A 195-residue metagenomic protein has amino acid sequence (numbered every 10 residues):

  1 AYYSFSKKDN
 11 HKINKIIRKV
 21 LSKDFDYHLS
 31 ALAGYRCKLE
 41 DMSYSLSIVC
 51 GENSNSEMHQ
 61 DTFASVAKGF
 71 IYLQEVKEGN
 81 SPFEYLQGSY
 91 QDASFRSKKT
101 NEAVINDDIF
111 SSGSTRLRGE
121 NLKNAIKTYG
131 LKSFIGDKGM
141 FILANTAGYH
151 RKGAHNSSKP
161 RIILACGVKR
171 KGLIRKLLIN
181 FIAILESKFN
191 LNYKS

Functional and structural regions predicted by a protein language model:
A1-S56: Non-heme Fe(II)-dependent double-stranded beta-helix
K38, Q60, L73-P82, G88-Y90: Active-site region of the double-stranded beta-helix
S47-C50, D61, Y72, L86-S89 (+2 more regions): Structured loops at beta-to-helix junctions and adjacent beta-edge loops in soluble globular domains
N55-T62, Y149-K152: Histidine-centered catalytic micro-motifs
T62-E78, I135-G136, G167-V168: Short, conserved beta-strand element in jelly-roll/cupin
A67, S81, I162: Change "...and in nucleic-acid phosphodiester-cleaving endonucleases..." to "...and in nucleic-acid processing enzymes
G79-N145, Y149: Double-stranded beta-helix
K99-T100, M140-L143, A147-S195: Non-heme Fe(II)/2-oxoglutarate
